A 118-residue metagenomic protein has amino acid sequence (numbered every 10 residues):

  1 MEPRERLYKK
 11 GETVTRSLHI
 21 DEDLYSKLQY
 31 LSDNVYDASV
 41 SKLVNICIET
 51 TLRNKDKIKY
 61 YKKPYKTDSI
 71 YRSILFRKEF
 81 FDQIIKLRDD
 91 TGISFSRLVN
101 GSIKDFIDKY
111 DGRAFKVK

Functional and structural regions predicted by a protein language model:
M1, K109-K118: Short acidic DE-rich linear segments
M1-D23, D56-F80, R88: Short Lys/Arg-rich basic patches
Y8, S41, F115-V117: Generic cytosolic/nucleocytoplasmic N-terminal low-complexity/intrinsically disordered segments
D21-K42, I46, R77-R97, G101 (+1 more regions): Surface-exposed, Lys/Arg-rich phosphate-binding patches that contact polyanionic backbones
L28, T51-K55, F106-Y110: Hydrophobic recognition helices of helix-based DNA-binding modules
V40-K62: Short, structured interface segments
C47-I48, K63-P64, I103, V117-K118: Juxtamembrane/interface motifs at transmembrane-helix termini
